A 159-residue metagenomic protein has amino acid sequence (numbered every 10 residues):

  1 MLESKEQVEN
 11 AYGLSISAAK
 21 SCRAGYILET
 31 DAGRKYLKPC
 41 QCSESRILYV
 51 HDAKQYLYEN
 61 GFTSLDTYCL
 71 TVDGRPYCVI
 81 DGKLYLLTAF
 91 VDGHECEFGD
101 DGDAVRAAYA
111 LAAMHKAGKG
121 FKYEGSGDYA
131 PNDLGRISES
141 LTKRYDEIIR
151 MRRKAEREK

Functional and structural regions predicted by a protein language model:
M1, R34, V50-K54, G61 (+5 more regions): Gram-positive cell-envelope targeting signals
M1-V72, P76: Conserved NTP-binding catalytic cores of kinases and kinase-like/nucleotidyltransferase enzymes across multiple kinase
R46, D100-D103, I137: Residue-level preference for long, well-ordered alpha-helices that form the structural scaffold of enzyme catalytic
C69-I80, A117-N132: A short, terminal or domain-edge coil/loop segment
R75-R106: Conserved structural core of kinase catalytic domains
E95-G127: Conserved kinase catalytic-core helix
A130-K159: Active-site catalytic-loop/activation-segment of kinase and kinase-like phosphoryl-transfer enzymes
